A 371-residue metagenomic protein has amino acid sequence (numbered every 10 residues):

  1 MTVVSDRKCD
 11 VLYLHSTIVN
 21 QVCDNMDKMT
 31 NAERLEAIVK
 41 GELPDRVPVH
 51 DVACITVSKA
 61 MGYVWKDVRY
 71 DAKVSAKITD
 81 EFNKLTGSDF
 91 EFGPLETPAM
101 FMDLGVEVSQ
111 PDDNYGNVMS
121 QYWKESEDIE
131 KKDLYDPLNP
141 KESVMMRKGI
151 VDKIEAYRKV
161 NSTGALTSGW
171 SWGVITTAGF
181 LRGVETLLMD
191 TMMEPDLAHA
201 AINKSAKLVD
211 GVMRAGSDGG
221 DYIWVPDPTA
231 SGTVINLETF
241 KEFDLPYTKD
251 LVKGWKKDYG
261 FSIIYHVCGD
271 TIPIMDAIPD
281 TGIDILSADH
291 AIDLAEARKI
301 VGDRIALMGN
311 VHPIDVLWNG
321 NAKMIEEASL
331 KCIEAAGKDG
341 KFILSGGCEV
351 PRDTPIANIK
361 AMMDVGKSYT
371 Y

Functional and structural regions predicted by a protein language model:
M1-N25: N-terminal amphipathic/basic-hydrophobic helices that include classical n-h-c signal peptides and signal-anchor
T2, Y13-H15, N83, Y135 (+1 more regions): Compositionally biased amphipathic helical and low-complexity segments enriched in hydrophobic
T2-K8, D103, N114, S162 (+1 more regions): Intrinsically disordered, low-complexity segments enriched in small/polar residues
N20-Q21, M26-K59, Y63-V68, I78 (+2 more regions): Active-site loop segments of alpha/beta catalytic cores
S75: Conserved FAD-binding subdomain of flavin-dependent enzymes
T79-E107: Glycine-rich, N-terminal phosphate-binding loop and its surrounding beta-alpha-beta segment
